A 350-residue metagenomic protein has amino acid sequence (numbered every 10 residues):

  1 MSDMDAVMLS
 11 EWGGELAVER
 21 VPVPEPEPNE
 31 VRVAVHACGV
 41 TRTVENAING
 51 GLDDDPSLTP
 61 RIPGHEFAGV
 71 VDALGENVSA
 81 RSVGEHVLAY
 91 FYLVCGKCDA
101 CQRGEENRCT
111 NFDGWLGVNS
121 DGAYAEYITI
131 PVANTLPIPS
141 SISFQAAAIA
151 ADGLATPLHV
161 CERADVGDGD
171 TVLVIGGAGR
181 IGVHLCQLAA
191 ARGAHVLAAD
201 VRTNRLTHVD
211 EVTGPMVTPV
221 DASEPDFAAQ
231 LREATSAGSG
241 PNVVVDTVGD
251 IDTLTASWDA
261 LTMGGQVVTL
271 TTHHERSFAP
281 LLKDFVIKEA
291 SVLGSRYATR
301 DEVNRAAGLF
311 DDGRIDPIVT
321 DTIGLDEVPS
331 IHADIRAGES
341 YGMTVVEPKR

Functional and structural regions predicted by a protein language model:
M1-M4, T255, R300-R350: C-terminal hydrophobic helical "lid"/dimerization subdomain of Rossmann-like NAD(P)H-dependent oxidoreductases
V23, L58-H65, W115-S120, E126 (+1 more regions): Short Gly/Pro-enriched turn/cap motifs at secondary-structure boundaries
P24-G39, L52-D99, P139-S141: Glycine-rich beta-strand-centered segment in the early N-terminal region that forms part of a ligand/cofactor-binding
A34, L93-G176: NAD(P)H dinucleotide-binding glycine-rich loop of Rossmann-like/cofactor-binding domains, especially the beta1-alpha1
S140-E224: Mid-domain Rossmann-like dinucleotide-binding core that forms the NAD(H)/NADP(H) cofactor-binding site
A164, A190, H195-L197, T207 (+1 more regions): Glycine-rich cofactor phosphate-binding loops and adjacent beta1-alpha1 units of small-molecule cofactor enzyme domains
R202, H273, A298: Residues in the short beta-alpha loop(s) of Rossmann-like NAD(P)-binding domains
Q266-V268, A279-V319: Rossmann-fold dehydrogenase core element
